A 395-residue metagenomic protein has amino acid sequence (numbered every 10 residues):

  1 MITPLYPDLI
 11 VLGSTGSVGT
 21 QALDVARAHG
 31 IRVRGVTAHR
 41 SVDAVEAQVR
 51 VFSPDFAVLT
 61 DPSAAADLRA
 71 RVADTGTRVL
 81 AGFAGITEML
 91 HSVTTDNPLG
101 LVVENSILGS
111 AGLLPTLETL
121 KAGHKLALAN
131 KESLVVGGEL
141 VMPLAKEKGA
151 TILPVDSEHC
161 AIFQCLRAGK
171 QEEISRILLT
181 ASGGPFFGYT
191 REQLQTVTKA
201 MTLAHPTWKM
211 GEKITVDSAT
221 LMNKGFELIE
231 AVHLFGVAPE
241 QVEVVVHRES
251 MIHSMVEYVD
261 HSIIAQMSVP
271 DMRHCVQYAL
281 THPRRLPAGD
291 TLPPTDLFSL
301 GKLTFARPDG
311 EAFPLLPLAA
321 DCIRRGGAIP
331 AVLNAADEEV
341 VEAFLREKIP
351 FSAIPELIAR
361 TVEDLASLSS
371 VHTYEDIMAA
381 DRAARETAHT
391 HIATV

Functional and structural regions predicted by a protein language model:
M1-V395: Catalytic, metal-anchored helix/loop core of enzyme active sites in primary metabolism
